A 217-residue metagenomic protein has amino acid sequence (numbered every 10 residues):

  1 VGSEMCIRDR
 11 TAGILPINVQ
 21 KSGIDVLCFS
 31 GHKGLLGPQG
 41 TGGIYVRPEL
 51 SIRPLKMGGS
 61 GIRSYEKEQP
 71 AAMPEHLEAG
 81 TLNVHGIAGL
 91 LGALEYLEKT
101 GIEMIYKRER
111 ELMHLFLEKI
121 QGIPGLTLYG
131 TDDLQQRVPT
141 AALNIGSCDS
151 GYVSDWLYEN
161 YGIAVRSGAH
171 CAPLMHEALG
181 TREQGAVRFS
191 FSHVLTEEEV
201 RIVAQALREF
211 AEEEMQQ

Functional and structural regions predicted by a protein language model:
V1-C6: Short, small-residue-biased leader/transition segments that mark boundaries at the very start of proteins
I7-R8, L27, I44, L90 (+6 more regions): Buried hydrophobic positions in well-ordered alpha/beta secondary-structure cores of metabolic enzymes
R10-G13, H170-L174: Short acidic loop-to-helix transition motifs that present clustered carboxylates
S22-E66: Active-site PLP attachment segment
A71-V84: A short glycine-threonine-serine/GTX helix/turn-capping micro-motif
H85-G86, L90-R137, W156: Conserved PLP-dependent catalytic core of the aminotransferase class-I/II
G146-S150, E197: Helix N-cap motif at beta-to-alpha junctions
E159-N160, A164, H176-Q217: PLP-dependent enzyme catalytic core of the Aspartate aminotransferase-like
